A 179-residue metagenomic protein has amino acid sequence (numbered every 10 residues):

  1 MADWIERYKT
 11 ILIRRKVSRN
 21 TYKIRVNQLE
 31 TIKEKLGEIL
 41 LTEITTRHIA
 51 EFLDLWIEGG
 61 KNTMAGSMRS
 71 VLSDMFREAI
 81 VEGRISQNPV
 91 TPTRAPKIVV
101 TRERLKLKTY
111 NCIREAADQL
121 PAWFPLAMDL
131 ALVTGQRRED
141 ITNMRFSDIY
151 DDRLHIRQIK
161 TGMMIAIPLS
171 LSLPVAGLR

Functional and structural regions predicted by a protein language model:
A2, K9-R84, A122: N-terminal core-binding DNA-recognition domain of tyrosine site-specific recombinases/integrases
I39, L154-I156: A short linear hydrophobic-aromatic micro-motif
T45, Y150-D152: Ser/Thr- and Asn-enriched, surface-exposed coil loops between beta-strands
G66-M68, V81, I85-R138, T142 (+1 more regions): Basic, Lys/Arg- and aromatic-enriched nucleic-acid-binding interface segment
R104, R153, M164-P168: Well-ordered beta-strand positions in beta-sheet-rich domains
N143-I149: A short, basic/aromatic helix-end/turn motif that makes direct DNA contacts
I159-R179: C-terminal catalytic core of Y-nucleophile DNA break-rejoin enzymes
